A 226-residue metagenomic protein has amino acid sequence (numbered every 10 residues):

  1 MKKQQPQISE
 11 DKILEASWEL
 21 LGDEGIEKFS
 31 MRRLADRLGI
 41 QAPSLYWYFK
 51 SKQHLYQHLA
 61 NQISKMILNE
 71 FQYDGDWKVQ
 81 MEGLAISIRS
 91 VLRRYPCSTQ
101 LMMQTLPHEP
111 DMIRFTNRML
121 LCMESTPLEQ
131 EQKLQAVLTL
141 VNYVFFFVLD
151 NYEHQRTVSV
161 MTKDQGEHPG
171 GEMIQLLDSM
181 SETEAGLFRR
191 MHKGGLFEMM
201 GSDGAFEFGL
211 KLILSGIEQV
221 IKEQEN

Functional and structural regions predicted by a protein language model:
M1-E24, K28-R33, K50-Q57: Basic, helix-initiating cap at the start of DNA-binding domains
G39-F49: Short hydrophobic/aromatic patch on the recognition helix
A60, S90-P110, N117-R118, L149-R156 (+1 more regions): Amphipathic alpha-helical segments used for helix-helix packing
Q62-M66: Short, basic, alpha-helical segments at the C-terminal edge of helix-turn-helix-like DNA-binding modules
N69-R114, Q130-E131, V137-L140: Hydrophobic alpha-helical connector segments
F115-Y143, F147-G171, I217-V220: Hydrophobic alpha-helical bundle segments that form small-molecule/ligand-binding pockets
E153-N226: C-terminal peripheral helix-coil segments that are non-catalytic and often amphipathic
